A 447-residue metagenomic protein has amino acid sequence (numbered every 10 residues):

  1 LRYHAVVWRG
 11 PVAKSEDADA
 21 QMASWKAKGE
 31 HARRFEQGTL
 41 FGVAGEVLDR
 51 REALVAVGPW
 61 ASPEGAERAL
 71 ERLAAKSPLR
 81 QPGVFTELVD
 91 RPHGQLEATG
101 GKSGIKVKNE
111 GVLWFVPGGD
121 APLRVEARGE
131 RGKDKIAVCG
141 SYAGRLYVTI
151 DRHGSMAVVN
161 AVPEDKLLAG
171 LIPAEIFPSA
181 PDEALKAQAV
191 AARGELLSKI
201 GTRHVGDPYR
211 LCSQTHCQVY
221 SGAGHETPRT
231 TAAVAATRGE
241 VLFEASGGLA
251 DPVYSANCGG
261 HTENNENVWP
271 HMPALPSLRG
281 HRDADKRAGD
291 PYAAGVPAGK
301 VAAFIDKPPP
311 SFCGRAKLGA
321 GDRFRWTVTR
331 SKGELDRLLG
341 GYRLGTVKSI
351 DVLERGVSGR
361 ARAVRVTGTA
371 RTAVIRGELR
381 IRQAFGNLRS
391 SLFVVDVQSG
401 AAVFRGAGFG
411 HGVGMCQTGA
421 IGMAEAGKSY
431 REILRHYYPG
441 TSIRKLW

Functional and structural regions predicted by a protein language model:
L1-W447: Conserved, single-site charged/polar hotspot
